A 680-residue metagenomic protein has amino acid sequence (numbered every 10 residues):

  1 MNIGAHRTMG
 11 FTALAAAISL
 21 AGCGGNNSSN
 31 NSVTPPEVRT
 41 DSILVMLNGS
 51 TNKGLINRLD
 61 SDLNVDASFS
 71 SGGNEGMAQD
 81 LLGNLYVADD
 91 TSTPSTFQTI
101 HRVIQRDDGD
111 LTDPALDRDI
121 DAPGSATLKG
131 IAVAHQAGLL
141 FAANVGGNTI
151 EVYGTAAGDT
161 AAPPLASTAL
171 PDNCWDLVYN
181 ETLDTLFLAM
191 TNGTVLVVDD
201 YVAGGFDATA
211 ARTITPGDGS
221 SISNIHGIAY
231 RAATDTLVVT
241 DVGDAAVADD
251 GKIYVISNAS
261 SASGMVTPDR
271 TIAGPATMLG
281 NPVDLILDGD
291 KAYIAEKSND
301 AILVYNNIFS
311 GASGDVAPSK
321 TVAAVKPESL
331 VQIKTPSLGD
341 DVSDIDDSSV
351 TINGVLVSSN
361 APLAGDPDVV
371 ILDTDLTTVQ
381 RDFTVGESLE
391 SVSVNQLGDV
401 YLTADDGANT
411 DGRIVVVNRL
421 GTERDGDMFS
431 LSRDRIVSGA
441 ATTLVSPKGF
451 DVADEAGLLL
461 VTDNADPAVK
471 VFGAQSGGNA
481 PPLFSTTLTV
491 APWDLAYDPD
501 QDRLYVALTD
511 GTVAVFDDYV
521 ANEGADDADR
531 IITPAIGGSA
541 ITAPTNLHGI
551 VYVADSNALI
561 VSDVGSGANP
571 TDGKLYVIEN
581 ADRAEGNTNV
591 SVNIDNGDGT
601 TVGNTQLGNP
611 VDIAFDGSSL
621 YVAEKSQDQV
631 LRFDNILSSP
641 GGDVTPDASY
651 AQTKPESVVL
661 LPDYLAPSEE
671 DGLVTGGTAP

Functional and structural regions predicted by a protein language model:
N2-H6, G10-L47, T335-N353: Bacterial Sec-dependent N-terminal signal peptides
N30-V38, F69-L82, A122-Q136, A169-L183 (+11 more regions): Beta-rich, blade/repeat-based domains predominating in secreted/periplasmic proteins but also intracellular
E37-L82, L372: Post-signal-peptide N-terminal segment of Sec-exported extracytoplasmic proteins
V38-T40, V45-T51, Q79, V87-S95 (+20 more regions): Conserved beta-strand positions in repeat-built beta-propeller and related beta-rich domains
N52-N57, P94-R102, N148-Y153, T194-D199 (+8 more regions): Structural motif
D62-F69, D113-A122, A161-A169, A208-G219 (+8 more regions): A short beta-strand motif characteristic of beta-propeller blades
V103-L111, G154-T160, V198-F206, V255-G264 (+6 more regions): Short loop/turn segments immediately following beta-strands, especially the blade-tip and inter-blade linker loops
L196-P275, W493, A507-T509, F516-I594: Eukaryotic tandem repeat interaction scaffolds
